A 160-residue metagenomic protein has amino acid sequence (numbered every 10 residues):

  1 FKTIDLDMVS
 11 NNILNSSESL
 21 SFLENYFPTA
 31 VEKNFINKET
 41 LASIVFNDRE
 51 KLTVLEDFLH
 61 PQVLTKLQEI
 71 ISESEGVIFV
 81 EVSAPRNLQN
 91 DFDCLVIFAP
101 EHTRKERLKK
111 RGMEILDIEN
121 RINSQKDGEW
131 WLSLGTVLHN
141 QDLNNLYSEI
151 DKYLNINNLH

Functional and structural regions predicted by a protein language model:
F1-D5: A conserved segment at the C-terminal end of the G1
M8-E75: ATP-dependent small-molecule kinase phosphotransfer cores that center on conserved nucleotide phosphate-binding segments
V9, P100-R104, L143: Conserved nucleotide-binding/hydrolysis micro-motifs of P-loop NTPases
L14, V45, E56, Q89 (+3 more regions): Short, flexible helix/strand-to-coil boundary loops that buttress conserved ligand/catalytic motifs in alpha/beta
S19-E24, L95-V96, E114: Short, hinge-like loop/turn segments at secondary-structure boundaries
L20-E24, E101-K109, E119: An amphipathic alpha-helix signature
L67, K110-H160: Small-molecule kinase domains that catalyze NTP-dependent phosphoryl transfer to phosphate-bearing small molecules
Q68, S72, V77-R111: ATP-dependent NMP and nucleoside kinases share a basic, alpha-helical "lid"
